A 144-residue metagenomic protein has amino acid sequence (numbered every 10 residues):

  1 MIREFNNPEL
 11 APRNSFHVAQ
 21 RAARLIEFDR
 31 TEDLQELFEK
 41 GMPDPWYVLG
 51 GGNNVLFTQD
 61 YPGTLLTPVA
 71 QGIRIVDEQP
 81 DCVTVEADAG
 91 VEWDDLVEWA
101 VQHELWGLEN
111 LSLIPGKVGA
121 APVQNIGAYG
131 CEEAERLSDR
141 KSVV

Functional and structural regions predicted by a protein language model:
M1-S138: Anion-binding (especially nucleotide phosphate/pyrophosphate-binding) glycine-rich loop and adjoining beta-alpha core
K141-V144: Conserved small/polar residues in nucleotide/adenosyl-binding loops
